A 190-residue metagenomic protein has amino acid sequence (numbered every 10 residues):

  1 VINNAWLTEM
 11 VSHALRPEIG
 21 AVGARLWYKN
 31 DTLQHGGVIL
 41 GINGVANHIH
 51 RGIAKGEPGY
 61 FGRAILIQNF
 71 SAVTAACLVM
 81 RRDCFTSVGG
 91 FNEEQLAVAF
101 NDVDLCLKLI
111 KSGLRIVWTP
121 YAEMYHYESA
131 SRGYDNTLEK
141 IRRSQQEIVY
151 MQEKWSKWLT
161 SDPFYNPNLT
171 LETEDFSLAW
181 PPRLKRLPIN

Functional and structural regions predicted by a protein language model:
V1-A46, Q95, R115: Conserved donor NDP-sugar-binding/catalytic core segment of glycosyltransferases
A5, P17, F100, D104 (+1 more regions): A general alpha-helical scaffold signature found inside nucleotide-binding enzyme cores
A5-M10, A64-G89, E94-Y125: A short, conserved alpha-helix in the catalytic core of glycosyltransferases
V11, G37, C106-L107, I148-Q152: Non-transmembrane alpha-helical segments in soluble domains of secreted/periplasmic/extracellular proteins
H13, P17, K29, S112 (+2 more regions): Phosphate/oxyanion-binding loops and surfaces in catalytic or ligand/nucleic-acid-binding neighborhoods
V22-R25, T119-P120, Y127: Short glycine/serine/threonine-enriched helix-capping/active-site loop that flanks the nucleotide-sugar donor pocket
N30, I42-F70, V79, I116 (+1 more regions): C-terminal, non-catalytic tails of nucleotide-sugar-dependent glycosyltransferases
Y125-S131: Short acidic (Asp/Glu) and glycine-rich catalytic loops that position anionic groups and cofactors
